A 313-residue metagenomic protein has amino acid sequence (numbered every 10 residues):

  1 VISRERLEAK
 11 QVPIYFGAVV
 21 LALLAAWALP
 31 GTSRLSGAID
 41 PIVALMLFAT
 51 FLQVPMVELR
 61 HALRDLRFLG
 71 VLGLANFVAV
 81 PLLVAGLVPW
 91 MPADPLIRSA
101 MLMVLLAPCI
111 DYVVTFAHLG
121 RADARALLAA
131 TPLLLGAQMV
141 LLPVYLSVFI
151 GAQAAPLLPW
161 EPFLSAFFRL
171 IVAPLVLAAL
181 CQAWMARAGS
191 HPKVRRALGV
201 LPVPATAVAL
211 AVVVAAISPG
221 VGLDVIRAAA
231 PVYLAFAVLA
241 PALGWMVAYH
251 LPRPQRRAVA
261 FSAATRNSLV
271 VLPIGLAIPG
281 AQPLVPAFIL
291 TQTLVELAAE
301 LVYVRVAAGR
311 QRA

Functional and structural regions predicted by a protein language model:
V1-A313: Alpha-helical transmembrane segments of multi-pass small-molecule/ion transporters
